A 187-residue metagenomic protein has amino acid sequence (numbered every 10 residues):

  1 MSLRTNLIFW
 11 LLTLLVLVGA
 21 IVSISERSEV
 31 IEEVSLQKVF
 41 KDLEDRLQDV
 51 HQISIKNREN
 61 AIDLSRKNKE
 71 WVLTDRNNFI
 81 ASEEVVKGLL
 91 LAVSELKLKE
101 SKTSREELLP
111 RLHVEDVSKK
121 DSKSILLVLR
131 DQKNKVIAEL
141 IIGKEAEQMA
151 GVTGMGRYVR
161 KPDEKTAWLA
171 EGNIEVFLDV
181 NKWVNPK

Functional and structural regions predicted by a protein language model:
M1-K187: Soluble, acidic/polar mature domains that operate outside membranes
